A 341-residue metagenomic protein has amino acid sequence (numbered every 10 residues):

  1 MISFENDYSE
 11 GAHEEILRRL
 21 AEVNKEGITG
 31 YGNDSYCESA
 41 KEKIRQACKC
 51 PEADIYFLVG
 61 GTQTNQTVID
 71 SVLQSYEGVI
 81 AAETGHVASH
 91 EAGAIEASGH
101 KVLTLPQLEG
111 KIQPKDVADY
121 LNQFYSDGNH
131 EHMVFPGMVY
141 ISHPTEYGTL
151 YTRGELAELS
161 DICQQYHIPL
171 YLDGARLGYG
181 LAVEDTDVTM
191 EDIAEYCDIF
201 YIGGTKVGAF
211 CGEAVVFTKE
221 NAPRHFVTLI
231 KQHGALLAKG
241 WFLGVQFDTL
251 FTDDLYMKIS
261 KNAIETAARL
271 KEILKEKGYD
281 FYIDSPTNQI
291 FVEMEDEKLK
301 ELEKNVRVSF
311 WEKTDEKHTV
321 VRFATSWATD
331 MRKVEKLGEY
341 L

Functional and structural regions predicted by a protein language model:
H13-G60, E83-A88, A94: Conserved N-terminal alpha-helix of the aminotransferase class I/II PLP-enzyme fold
S71-S89, A118: Conserved PLP-anchoring active-site segment centered on the Schiff-base-forming lysine
Q74-Y76, A268, K275-L341: Conserved C-terminal alpha-helix-loop-beta "cap" of PLP-dependent enzymes that closes/shapes the active-site mouth
G99-G137, I141-P144, Y151-E158: PLP-dependent aminotransferase-class I/II
V102-L103, L170-L172, F281, V308-F310: Hydrophobic beta-strand scaffold residues
L108-E109, F135-P136, S142, L150 (+2 more regions): Active-site C-terminal subdomain of aminotransferase-like
Y151-V183: Catalytic PLP-binding core of fold-type I/II PLP enzymes
